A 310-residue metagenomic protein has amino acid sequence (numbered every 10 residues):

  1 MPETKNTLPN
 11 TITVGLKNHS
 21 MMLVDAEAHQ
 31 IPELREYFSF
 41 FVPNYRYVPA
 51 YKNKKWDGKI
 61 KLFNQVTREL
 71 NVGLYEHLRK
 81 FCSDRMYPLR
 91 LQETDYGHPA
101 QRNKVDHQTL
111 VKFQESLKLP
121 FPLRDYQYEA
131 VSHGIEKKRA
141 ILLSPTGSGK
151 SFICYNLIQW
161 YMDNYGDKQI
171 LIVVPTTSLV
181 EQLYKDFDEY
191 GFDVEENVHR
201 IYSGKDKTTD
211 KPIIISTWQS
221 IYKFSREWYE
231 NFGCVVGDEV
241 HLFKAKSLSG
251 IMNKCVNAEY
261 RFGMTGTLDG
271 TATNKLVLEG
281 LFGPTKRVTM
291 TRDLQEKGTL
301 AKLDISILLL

Functional and structural regions predicted by a protein language model:
P2-Y96: N-terminal accessory nucleic-acid engagement/regulatory domains that precede and modulate ATP-driven motor cores
K59-F63, R90-Q92, Y96-L143: Conserved pre-motif I regulatory segment
S148-M162, G166-E189, L248, G270: Conserved Walker A/P-loop ATP-binding site and its immediately adjacent core in helicase/helicase-like ATPase domains
Y161-K168, G191-E195, E259, K286: Post-Walker A helix-loop "phosphate-sensing" segment adjacent to the P-loop in P-loop NTPases
K168-Q169, D210-I213, F232-C234, A258-F262: Loop/turn-to-beta-strand initiation segments
F187-R226: Inter-Walker segment of RecA-like/P-loop motor cores
I213-I251: Conserved RecA-like ASCE ATPase "motif II neighborhood" in helicase/translocase motors
G233, H241-S306: Post-DEXD/H (motif II) to motif III coupling segment of the RecA-like Helicase ATP-binding lobe
